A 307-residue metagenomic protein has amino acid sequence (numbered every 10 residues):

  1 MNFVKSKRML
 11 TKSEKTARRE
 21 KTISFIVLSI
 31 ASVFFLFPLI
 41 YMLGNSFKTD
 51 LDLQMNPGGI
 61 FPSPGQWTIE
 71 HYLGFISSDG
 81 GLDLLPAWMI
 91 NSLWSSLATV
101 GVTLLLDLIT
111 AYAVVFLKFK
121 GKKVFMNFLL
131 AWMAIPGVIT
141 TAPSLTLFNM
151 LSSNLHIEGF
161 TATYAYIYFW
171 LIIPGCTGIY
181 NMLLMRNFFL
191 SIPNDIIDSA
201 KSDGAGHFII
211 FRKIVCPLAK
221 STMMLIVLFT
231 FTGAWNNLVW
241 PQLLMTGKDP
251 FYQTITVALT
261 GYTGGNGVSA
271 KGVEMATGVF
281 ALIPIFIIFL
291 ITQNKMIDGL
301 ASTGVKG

Functional and structural regions predicted by a protein language model:
M1-K15: Short, Lys/Arg-rich, polar N-terminal cytosolic tail immediately upstream of the first transmembrane signal-anchor
K12-G307: A structural signal for multi-pass alpha-helical bundles of membrane permease subunits that mediate small-molecule
